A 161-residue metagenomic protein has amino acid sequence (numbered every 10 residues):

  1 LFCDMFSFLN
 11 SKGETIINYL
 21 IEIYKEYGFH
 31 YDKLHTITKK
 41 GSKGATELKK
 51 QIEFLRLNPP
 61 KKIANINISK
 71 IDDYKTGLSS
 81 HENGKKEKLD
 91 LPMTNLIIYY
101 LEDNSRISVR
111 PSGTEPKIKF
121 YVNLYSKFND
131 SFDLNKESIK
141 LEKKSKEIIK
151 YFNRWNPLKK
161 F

Functional and structural regions predicted by a protein language model:
L1-R110, K117-K119, F128-L134, S138-S145 (+1 more regions): Phosphate-binding and adjacent anionic-ligand microenvironments
